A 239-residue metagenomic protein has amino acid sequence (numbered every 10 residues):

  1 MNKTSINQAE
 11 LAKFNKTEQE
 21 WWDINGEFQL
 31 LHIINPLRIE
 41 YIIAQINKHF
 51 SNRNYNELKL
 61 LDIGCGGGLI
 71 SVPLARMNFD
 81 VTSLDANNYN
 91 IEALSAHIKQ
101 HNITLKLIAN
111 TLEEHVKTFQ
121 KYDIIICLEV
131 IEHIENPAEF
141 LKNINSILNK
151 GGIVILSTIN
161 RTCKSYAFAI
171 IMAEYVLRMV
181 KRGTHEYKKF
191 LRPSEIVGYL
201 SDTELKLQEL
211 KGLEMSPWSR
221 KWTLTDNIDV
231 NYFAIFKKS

Functional and structural regions predicted by a protein language model:
M1-I24: N-terminal, positively charged/glycine-rich alpha-helical extensions of SAM-dependent methyltransferases
Q19, N25-E27, L31-L37, W218: Class I (Rossmann-like) S-adenosyl-L-methionine-dependent methyltransferase catalytic domain, capturing the SAM-binding
H32-N56: Conserved alpha-helix/loop element of class I SAM-dependent methyltransferases that forms part of the SAM/SAH-binding
H49-K164, P193-I196, A234-K237: Conserved SAM-binding loop
T158, R178-E195: Acceptor-substrate binding/catalytic loop of class I
S165-Y175: Short, flexible, mixed-charge acidic loops at enzyme active sites
K188-E204, L210: Short alpha-helix
K221-S239: Core SAM-dependent methyltransferase catalytic element
